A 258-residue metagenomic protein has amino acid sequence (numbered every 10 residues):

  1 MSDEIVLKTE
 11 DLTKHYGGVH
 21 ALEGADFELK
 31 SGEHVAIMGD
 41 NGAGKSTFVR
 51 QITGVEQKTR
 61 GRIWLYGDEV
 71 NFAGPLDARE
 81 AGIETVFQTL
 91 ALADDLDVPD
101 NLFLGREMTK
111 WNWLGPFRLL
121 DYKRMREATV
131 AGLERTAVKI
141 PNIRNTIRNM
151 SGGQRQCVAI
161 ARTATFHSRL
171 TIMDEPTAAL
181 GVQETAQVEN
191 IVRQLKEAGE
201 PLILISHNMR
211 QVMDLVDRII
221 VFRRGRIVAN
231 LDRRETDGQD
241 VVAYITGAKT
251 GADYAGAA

Functional and structural regions predicted by a protein language model:
S2-A258: Glycine-rich phosphate-binding loops of nucleotide-dependent enzymes
